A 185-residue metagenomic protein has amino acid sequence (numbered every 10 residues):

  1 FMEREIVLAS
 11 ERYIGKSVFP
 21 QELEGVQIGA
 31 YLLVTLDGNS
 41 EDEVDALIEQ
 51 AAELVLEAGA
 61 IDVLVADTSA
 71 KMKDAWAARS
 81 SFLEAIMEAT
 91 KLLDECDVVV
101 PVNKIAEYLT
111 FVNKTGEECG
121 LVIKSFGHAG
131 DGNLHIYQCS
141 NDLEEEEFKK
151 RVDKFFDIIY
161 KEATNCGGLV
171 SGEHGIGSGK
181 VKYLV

Functional and structural regions predicted by a protein language model:
F1-G172, I176-V185: Noncatalytic alpha-helical scaffold of FAD-dependent oxidoreductases
